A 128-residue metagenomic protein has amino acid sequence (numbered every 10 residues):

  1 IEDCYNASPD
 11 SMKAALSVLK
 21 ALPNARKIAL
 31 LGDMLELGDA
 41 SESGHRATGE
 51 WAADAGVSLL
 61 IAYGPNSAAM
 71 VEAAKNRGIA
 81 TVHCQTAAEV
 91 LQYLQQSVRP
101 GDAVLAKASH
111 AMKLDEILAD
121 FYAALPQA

Functional and structural regions predicted by a protein language model:
I1-A128: ATP-dependent carboxylate-amine ligase
